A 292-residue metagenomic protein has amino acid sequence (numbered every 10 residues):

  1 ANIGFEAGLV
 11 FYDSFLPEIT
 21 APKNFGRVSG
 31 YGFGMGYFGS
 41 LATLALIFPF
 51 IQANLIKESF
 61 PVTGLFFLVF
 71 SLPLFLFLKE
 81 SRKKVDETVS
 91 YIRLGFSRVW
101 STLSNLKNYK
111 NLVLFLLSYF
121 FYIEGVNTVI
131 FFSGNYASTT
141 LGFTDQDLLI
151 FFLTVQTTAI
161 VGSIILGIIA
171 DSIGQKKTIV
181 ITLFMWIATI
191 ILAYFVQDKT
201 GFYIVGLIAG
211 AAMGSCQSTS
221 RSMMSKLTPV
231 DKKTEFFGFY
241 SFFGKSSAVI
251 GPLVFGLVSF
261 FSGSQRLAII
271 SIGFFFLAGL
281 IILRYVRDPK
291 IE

Functional and structural regions predicted by a protein language model:
R27-I47, S241-G251: Glycine-rich segments within core transmembrane alpha-helices of 12-TM secondary carriers
F48-L65, L257-F276: A membrane-interface helix-boundary motif in multi-pass transporters
F66-F77, I270-E292: Multi-pass alpha-helical transporter architecture, strongest for 12-TM Major Facilitator/SLC carriers used
S81-L116: Juxtamembrane intracellular "pre-TM" segments in multi-pass secondary transporters
F131-D147: Short amphipathic helix-loop junctions that connect adjacent transmembrane helices in Major Facilitator Superfamily/SLC
V161-Q175, S259: Helix-to-loop junctions at the C-terminal end of transmembrane segments in multipass secondary transporters
K177-L192: Structural signature of the two symmetry-related core transmembrane helices
Y194-G206: Helix-loop junctions at membrane interfaces in 12-TM secondary transporters
